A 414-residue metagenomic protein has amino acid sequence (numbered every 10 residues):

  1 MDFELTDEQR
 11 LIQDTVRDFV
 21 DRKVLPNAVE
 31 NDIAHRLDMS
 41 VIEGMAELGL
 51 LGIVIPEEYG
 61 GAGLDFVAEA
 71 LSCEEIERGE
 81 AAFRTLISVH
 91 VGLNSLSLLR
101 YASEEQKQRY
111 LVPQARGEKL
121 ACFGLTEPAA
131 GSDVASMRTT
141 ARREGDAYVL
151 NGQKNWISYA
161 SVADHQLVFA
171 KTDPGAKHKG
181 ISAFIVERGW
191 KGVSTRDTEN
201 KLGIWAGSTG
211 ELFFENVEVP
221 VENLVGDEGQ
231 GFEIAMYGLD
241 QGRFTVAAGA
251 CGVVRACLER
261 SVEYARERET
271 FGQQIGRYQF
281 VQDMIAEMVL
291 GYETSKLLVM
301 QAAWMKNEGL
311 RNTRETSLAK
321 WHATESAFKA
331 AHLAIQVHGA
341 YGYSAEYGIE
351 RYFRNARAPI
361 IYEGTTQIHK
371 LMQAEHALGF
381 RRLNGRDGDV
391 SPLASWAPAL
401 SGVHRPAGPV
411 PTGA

Functional and structural regions predicted by a protein language model:
M1-R84, V89, Y101-Q106, P113 (+6 more regions): Alpha-helical interface subdomain recognition
L64-D65, D133-A135, Y159-D164, K177-G180 (+2 more regions): Short glycine/proline-enriched turns and hinge-like loops at secondary-structure junctions
I87, Q114, A129-S132, W156-Y159 (+2 more regions): Short Gly/Pro-enriched turn/cap motifs at secondary-structure boundaries
V89-S95: Short, conserved phosphate-binding/catalytic loop or strand-edge motifs used in phosphoryl-/nucleotidyl-transfer
S95-Y101, F123, A135, G175: Flexible, glycine-rich active-site loops centered on histidine and acidic residues that chelate a metal or position
G117-L125, F169: A short, Trp-centered hydrophobic/proline-enriched beta-strand micro-motif
S136, G189-P220: Flexible, small-/acidic-enriched active-site or ligand-binding loops
R138, A147, N151-T195: A short core secondary-structure module
